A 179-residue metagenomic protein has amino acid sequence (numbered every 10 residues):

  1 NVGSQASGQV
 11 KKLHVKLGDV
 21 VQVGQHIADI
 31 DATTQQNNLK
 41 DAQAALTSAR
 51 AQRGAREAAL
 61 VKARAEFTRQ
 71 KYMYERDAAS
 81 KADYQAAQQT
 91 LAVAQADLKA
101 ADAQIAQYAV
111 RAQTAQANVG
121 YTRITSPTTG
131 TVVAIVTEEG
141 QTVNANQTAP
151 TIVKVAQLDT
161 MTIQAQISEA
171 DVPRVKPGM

Functional and structural regions predicted by a protein language model:
N1, Y121, I152: Conserved catalytic core of two-component sensor histidine kinases, primarily the HATPase_c ATP-binding
N1-S48, R76, A82-D83, I135-E138 (+3 more regions): Long, amphipathic coiled-coil "stalk"/hairpin helices in large membrane-associated assemblies
Q5, D102-T142, D159-T160, I167-A170: Elongated periplasmic alpha-helical coiled-coil
G8, G130, P150-V153: Small-residue-enriched segments and motifs
G18-I27, Q70, Y108, A115 (+2 more regions): A structural signal for short beta-strand/turn segments enriched in small hydrophobics and glycine
D31, V153-A156: Short, acidic/hydrophobic/Gly-rich beta-strand patch recurrent on exposed beta strands that often constitutes part
T34-A117, I135, I163: Alpha-helical coiled-coil segments
L158, P173-M179: Low-complexity, intrinsically disordered, polar/proline/glycine/glutamine-rich protein-protein interaction regions
